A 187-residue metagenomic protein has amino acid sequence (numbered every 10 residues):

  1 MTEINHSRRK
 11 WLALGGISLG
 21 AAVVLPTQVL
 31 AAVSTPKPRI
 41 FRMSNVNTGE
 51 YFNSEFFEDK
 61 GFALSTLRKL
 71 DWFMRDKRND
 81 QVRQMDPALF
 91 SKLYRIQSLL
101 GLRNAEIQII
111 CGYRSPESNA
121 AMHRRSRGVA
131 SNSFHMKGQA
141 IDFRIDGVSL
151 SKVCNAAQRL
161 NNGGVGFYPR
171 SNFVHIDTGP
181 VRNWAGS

Functional and structural regions predicted by a protein language model:
M1-L19: N-terminal secretory signal peptides and thylakoid transit peptides that target proteins across membranes
T2-E3, R39-S44, R125-S187: Catalytic cores and adjacent binding grooves of peptidoglycan-active enzymes
L25-S54: C-terminal segment of N-terminal export signals and the immediately downstream linker at the start of the mature
S54-E55, A121-R124, N155: Short, solvent-exposed loop/turn and secondary-structure capping segments
D59-I110: Active-site acidic/histidine clusters and adjacent loop/turn architecture that either coordinate catalytic ions
L93-Q97, S115, F143: Cysteine-centered nucleophilic/redox motifs
Q97-N104, E117, G147, A157-N161: Sec/Tat-exported extracytoplasmic proteins
G112-N119: Short, internal active-site loops enriched in acidic
